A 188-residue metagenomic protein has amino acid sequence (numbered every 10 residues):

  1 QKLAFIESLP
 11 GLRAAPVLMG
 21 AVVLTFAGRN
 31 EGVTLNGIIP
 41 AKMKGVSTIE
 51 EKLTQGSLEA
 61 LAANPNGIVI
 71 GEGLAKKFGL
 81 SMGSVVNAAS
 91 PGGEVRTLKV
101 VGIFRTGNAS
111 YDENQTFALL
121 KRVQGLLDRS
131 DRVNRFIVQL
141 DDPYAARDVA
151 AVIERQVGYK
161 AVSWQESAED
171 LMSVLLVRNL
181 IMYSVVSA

Functional and structural regions predicted by a protein language model:
Q1-D131: A structural signal for hydrophobic secondary-structure junctions, strongest on transmembrane helix-loop-helix units
P91-V185: Mechanotransmission and gating elements of multispan inner-membrane complexes involved in transport and envelope
